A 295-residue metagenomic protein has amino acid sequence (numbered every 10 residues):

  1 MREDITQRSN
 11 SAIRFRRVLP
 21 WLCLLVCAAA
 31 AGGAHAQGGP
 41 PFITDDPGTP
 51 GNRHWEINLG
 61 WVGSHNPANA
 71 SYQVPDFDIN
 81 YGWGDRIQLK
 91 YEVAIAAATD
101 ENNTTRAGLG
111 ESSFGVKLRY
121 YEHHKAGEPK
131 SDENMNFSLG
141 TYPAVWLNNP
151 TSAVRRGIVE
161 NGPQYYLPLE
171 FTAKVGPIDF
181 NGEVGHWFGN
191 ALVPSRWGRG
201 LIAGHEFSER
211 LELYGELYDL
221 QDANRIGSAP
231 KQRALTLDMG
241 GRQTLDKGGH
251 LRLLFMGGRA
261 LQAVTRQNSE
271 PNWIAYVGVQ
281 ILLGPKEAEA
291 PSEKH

Functional and structural regions predicted by a protein language model:
M1-F15: N-terminal secretory signal peptides that target proteins for export/translocation
F15, H35-A36: Residue-level detector of alpha-helical hydrophobic segments embedded in or interacting with membranes
C23-L24, A34: Cleavable N-terminal signal peptides
C27-A28: N-terminal start and proteolytic maturation junction detector
A36-H295: Transmembrane beta-barrel domains of Gram-negative outer membranes and organellar outer membranes
